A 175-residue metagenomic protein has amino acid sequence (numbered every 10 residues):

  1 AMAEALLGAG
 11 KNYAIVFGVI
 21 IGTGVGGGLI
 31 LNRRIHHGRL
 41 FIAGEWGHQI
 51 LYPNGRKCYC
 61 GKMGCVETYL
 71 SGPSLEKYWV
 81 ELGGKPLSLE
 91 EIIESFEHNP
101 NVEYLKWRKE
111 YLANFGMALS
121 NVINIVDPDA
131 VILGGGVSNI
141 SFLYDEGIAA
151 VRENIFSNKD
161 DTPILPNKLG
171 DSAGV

Functional and structural regions predicted by a protein language model:
A1: Acidic/histidine-rich catalytic cores of soluble enzymes
L6-Y13, I35, I50-V175: ATP-binding/phosphotransfer module of carbohydrate and carboxylate kinases, centering on a glycine-rich
V16-I20, G26-G28, Y59, I132: Short glycine-aspartate micro-motif
G27, W46-G47, R56: Small-molecule pocket liners
L31-N32: A cytosolic small-molecule/anion-sensing beta-strand core signal
F41-I42, Y144: Conserved catalytic-core motifs of eukaryotic protein kinase domains, centered on the activation segment
I42-L51: Short, intrinsically disordered, charge-biased short linear motifs at domain edges
